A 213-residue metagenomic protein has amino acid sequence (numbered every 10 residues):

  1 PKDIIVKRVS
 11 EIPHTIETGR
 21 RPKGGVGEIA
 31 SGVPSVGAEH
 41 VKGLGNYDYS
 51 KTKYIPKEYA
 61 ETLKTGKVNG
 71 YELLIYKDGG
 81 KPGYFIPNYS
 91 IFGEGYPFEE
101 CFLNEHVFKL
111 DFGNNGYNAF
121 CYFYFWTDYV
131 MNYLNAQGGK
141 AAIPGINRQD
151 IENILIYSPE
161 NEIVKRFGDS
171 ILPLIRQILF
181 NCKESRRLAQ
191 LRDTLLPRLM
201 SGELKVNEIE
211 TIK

Functional and structural regions predicted by a protein language model:
P1-R21, N153, Y157, N161-N207: Non-catalytic DNA-recognition/assembly elements of restriction-modification systems
I5, S31-P34, H106: A generic secondary-structure signal marking the coil-to-beta-strand transition
V6, N118, T127, M131 (+3 more regions): Alpha-helix initiation and N-capping motif
S10-V26, E39-Y76, G80-G83: Sequence-specific dsDNA recognition surfaces
G37, K64-W126, G139-A142, N147-I151: A short beta-sheet element
A38-E39, L103-F108, Y122-K183: Glycine-anchored helix-breaking recognition loops at helix->coil/strand junctions
N207-K213: Amphipathic heptad-repeat alpha-helical coiled-coil/stalk segments that mediate oligomerization, filament/stalk
